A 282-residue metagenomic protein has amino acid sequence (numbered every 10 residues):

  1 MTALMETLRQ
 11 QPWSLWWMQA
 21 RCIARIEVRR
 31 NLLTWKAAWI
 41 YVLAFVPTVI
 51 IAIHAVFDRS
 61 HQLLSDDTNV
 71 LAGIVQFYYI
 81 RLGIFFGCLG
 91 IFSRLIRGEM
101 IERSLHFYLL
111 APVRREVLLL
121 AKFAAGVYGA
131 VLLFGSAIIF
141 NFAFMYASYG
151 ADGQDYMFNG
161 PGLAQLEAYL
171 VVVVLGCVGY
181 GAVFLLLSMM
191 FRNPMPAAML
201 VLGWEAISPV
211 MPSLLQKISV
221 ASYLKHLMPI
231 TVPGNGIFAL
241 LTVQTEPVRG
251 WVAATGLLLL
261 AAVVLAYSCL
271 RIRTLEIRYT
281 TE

Functional and structural regions predicted by a protein language model:
T2-Y41: Aromatic- and glycine-rich beta-strand/loop motifs that create alpha-glucan
E6-Q11, V49-L95, L119-M190, L240-G250: Secretory targeting signals
W35-A37, R114-E116, L120, P161-G162 (+1 more regions): Membrane-helix interface segments
W35-V49, G126-I138, L200-Y223: Hydrophobic alpha-helical membrane-insertion segments
H54-A72, M190, M195-R278: Terminal transmembrane helical anchor/hairpin motif
C88-F92, L105, F140, A182-V183 (+4 more regions): Hydrophobic/aromatic residues in alpha-helical transmembrane segments
R94-Y128, T280: Helix-loop-helix units of permease transmembrane domains in multi-pass membrane transporters, especially ABC
